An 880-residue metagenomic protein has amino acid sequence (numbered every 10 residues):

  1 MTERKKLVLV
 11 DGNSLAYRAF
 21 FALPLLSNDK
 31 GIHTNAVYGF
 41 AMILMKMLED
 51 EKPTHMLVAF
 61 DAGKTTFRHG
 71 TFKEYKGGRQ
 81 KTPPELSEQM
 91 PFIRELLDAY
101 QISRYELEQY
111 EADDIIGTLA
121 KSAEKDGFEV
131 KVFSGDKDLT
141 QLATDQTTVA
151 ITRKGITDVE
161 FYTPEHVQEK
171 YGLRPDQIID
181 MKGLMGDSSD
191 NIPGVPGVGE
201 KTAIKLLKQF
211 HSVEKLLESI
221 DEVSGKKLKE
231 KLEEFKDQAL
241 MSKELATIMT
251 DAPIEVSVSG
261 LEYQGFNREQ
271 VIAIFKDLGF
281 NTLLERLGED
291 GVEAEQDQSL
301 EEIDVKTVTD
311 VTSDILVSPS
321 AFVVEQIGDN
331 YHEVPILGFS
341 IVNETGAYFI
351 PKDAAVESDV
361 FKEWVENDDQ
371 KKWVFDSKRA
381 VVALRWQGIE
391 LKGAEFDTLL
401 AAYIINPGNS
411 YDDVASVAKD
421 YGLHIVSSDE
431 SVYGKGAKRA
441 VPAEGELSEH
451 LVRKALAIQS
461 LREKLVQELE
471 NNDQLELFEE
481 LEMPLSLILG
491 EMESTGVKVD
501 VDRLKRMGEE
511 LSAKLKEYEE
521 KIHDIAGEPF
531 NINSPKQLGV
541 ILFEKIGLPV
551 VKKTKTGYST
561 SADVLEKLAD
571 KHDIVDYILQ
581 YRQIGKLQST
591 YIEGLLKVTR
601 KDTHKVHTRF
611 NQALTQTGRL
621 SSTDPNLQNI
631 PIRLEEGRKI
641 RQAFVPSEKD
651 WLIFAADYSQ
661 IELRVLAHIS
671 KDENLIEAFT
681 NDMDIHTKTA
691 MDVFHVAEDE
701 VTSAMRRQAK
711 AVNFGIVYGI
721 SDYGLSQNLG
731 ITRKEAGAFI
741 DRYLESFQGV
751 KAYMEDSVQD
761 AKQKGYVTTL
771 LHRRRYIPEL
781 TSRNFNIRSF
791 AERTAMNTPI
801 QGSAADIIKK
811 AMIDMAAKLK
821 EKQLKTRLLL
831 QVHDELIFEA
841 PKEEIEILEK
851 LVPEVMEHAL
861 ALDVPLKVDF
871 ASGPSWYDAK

Functional and structural regions predicted by a protein language model:
T2-A59, K64-K76, E88-R94, K236 (+2 more regions): Extended, highly charged clamp/arch subdomains and adjacent linkers that form or line substrate-binding channels
T2-R4, L26-N28, G77-D251: Extended two-metal-dependent nuclease catalytic cores across DNA- and RNA-processing enzymes
L7-V8, R18-L57, K73-E74, G78-E85 (+4 more regions): Conserved RNase H-like, two-metal-ion catalytic cores of nucleic-acid enzymes
K131-F133, L139-D176, S340-E344, E357-Q467 (+1 more regions): Charged catalytic and DNA/RNA-contacting regions of genome-maintenance and nucleic-acid-processing enzymes
K231, F235-A355, A440-L447, L451-I632 (+7 more regions): Conserved "right-hand" nucleotidyltransferase catalytic core of DNA-directed polymerases
S340-T345, D353, I405-S431, K435 (+3 more regions): Function-dense linear segments that define catalytic or interfacial modules in macromolecule-processing proteins
A440-V441, S494, R600, H607-T608 (+6 more regions): Conserved catalytic core of nucleic-acid polymerases
K516-E520, D524-I574, E745-R793, N797 (+2 more regions): C-terminal polymerase-core module
